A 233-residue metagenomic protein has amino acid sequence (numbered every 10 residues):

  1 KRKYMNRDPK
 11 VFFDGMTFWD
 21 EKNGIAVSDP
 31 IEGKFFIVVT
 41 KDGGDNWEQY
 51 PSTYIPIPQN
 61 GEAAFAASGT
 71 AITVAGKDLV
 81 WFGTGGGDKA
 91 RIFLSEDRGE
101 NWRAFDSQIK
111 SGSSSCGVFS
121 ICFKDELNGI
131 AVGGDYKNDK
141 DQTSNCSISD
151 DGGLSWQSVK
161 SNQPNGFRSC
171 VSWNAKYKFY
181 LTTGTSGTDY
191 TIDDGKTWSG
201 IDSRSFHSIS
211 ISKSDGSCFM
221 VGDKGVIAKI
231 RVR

Functional and structural regions predicted by a protein language model:
K1-R233: Residue-level hotspots at or immediately adjacent to binding/recognition sites across diverse folds
